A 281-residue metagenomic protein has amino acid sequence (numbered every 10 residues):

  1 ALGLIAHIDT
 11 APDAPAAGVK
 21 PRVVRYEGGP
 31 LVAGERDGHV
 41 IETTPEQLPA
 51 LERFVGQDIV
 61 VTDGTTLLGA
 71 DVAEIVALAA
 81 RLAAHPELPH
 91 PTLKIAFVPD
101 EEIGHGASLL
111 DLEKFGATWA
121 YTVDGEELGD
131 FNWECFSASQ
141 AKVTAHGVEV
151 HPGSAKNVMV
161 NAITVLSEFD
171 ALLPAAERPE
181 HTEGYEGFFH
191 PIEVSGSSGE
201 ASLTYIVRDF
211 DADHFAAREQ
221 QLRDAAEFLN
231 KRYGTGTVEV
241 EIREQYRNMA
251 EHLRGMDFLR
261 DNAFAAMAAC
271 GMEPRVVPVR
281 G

Functional and structural regions predicted by a protein language model:
A1-I59: Acidic/His- and Gly-rich active-site-bordering loop/insert found across diverse amide/peptide-bond hydrolases
G3, P91-P99, E239-R243: Beta-strand segments within the central parallel beta-sheet cores of soluble alpha/beta enzyme folds
G3-I5, T118-T122, K142: Short glycine-aspartate micro-motif
I5-H7, K142-H146, T204-R208, R243: Residue-level recognition of well-ordered beta-strand positions that form the cores of beta-sheet-rich folds across
L51-F136, R178, T182, E186-F188 (+4 more regions): Acidic/histidine-rich catalytic neighborhood of metal-dependent amide-processing enzymes
T122-V165: Phosphate/diphosphate-binding glycine-rich loops and adjacent basic-rich segments that engage nucleotide
I163-G281: Metal-dependent amide/peptide-bond hydrolase catalytic core, centered on the "pita-bread" metallohydrolase fold
